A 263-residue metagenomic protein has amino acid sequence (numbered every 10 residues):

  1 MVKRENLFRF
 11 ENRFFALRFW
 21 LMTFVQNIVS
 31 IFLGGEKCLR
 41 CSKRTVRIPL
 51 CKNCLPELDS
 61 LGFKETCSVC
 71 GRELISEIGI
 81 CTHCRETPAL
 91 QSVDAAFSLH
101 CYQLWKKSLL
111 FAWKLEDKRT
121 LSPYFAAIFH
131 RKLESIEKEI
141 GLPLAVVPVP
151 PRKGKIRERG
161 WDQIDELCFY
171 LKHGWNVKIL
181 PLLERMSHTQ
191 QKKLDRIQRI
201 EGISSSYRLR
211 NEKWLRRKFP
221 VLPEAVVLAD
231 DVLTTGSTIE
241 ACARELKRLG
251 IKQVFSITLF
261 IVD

Functional and structural regions predicted by a protein language model:
M1-D263: Glycine-rich phosphate/pyrophosphate-handling loop used in enzymes and phosphotransfer proteins
